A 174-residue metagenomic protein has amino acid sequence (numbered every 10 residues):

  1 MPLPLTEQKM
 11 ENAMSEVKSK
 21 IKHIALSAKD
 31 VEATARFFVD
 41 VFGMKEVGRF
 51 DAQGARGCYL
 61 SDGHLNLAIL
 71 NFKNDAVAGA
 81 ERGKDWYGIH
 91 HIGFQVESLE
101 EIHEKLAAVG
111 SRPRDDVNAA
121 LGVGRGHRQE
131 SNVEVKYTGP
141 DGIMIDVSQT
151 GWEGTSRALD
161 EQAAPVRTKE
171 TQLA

Functional and structural regions predicted by a protein language model:
P2-L5, E11-V17, H103-A174: Vicinal oxygen chelate
S15-E16, L26-K73: Core segments of cupin and vicinal oxygen chelate
K20-D30, C58-S61, A80-A108, V133-T138: Vicinal oxygen chelate
A28-M44, H91, P113, E134 (+1 more regions): Secondary-structure boundary/capping motif
E46-D51, G93-Q95, G122-R128: Short linear motifs in intrinsically disordered
F72-N74, N118-A119: Generic short beta-strand segments
D75-G79, E153-S156: A short local loop/turn or secondary-structure capping micro-motif enriched for an aromatic residue
A78-R82, G122-G124: Short, P/G- and charge-enriched loop/turn segments at secondary-structure junctions
